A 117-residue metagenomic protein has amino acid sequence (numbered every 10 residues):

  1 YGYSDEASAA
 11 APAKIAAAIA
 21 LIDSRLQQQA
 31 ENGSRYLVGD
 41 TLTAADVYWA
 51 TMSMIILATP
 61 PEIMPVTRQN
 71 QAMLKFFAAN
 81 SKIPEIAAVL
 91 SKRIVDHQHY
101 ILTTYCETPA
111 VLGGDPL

Functional and structural regions predicted by a protein language model:
Y1-L117: C-terminal alpha-helical interaction module
